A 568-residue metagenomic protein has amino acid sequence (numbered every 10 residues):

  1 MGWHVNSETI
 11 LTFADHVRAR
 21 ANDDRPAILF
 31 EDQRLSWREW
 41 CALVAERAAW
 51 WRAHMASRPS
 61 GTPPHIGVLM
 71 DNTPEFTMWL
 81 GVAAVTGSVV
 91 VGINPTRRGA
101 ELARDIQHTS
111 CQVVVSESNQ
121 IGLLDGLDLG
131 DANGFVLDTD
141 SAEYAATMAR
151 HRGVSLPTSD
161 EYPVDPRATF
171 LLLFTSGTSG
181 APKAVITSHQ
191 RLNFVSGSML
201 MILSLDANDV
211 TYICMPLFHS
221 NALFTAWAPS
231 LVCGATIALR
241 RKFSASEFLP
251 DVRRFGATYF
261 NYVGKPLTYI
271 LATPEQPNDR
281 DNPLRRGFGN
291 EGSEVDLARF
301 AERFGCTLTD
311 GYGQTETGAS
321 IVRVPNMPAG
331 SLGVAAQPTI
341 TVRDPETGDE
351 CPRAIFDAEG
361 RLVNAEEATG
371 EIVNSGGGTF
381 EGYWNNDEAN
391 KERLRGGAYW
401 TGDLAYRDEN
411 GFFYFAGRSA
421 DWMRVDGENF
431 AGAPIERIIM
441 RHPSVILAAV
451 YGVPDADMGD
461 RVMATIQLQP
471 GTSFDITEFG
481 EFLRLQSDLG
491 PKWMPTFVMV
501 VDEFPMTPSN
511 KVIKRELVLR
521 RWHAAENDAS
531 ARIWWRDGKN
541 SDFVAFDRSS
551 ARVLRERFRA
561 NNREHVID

Functional and structural regions predicted by a protein language model:
D32, I121-P166, P338: ANL superfamily adenylate-forming
Q33-R34, W50-R97, P216, N429: Conserved AMP-binding/adenylate-forming
S36-R38, P163, F170-F194: Conserved AMP-binding A3 loop
G87, N193-V210, F218-T258: Conserved AMP-binding/adenylation subdomain of ANL enzymes
V114, G370, N374-D387, K391-E392 (+3 more regions): AMP-binding/adenylate-forming catalytic core of the ANL superfamily
R152-F174, A181, S204-V210: Conserved pre-ATP/AMP-binding loop-to-beta segment of ANL
V232, R254-Y262, L271-L332, A336-P345: Gly/Ser/Thr-rich phosphate-binding loop
M423, A449-D455, M463-Q467, F479-D568: Conserved C-terminal "lid"/linker of ANL adenylate-forming enzymes
